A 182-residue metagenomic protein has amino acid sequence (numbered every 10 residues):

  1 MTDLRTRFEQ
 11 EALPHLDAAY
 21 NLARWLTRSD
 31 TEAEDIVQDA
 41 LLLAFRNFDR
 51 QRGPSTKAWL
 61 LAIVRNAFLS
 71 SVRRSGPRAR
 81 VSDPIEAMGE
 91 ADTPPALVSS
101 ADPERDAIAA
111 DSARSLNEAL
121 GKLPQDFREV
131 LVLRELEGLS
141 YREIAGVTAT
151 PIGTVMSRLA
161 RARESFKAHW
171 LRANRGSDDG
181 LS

Functional and structural regions predicted by a protein language model:
M1-N21, T31-E34: A short, charge-rich alpha-helical start-of-domain segment used by transcription regulators
D30-N47, I152: Conserved RNAP core-binding helix
D39-T56, R74-G76: Sigma70-family region 2
A62-P84, A109, A168, R172: Arg/Lys-rich amphipathic alpha helix in sigma70-family domain 2
S70, A79-A109, A113, S140 (+1 more regions): Internal acidic/polar
R73, R163-S182: Short, Lys/Arg-enriched C-terminal cap helix and immediately downstream tail that follows
V130-R134: A short pre-motif secondary-structure segment
R142, T148-R172: DNA-recognition helix of helix-turn-helix
